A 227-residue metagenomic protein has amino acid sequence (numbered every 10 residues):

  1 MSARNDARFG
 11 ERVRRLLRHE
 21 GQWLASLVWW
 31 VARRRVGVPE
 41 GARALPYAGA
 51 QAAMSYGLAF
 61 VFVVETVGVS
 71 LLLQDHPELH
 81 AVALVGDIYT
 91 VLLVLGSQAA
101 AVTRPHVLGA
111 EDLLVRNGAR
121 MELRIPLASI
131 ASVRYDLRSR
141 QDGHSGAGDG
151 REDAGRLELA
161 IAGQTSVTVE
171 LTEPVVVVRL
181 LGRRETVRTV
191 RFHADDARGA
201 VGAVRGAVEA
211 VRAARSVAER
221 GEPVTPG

Functional and structural regions predicted by a protein language model:
M1-D75, E185-T189, E219-P226: N-terminal membrane-targeting/pre-transmembrane regions
A59-T66, V85-L95: Hydrophobic alpha-helical transmembrane segments of multipass integral membrane proteins
S70, E170, H193: Residues in well-ordered beta-strands of folded domains
Q74-I88: Hydrophobic alpha-helical transmembrane segments
Y89-L137: Conserved beta-hairpin
G118-T189, P223: Non-transmembrane, membrane-adjacent beta-strand/coil modules in membrane-associated proteins and peripheral
R179-G227: Cytosol-/stroma-facing membrane-proximal "stalk/adaptor" domains immediately downstream of transmembrane anchors
